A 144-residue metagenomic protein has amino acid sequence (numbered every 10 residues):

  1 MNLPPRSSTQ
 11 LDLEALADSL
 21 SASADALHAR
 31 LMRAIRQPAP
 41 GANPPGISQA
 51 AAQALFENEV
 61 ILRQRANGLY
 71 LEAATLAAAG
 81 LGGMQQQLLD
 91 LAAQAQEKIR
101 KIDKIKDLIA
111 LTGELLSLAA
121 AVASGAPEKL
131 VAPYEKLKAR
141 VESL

Functional and structural regions predicted by a protein language model:
M1-A79: Terminal export/targeting leaders at protein ends
N2-R6, A139-R140, L144: Intrinsic-disorder-driven secretion/translocation and chaperone-binding regions of pathogen effectors and toxins
S23, R65, M84-Q87, L108-L111 (+1 more regions): Amphipathic, well-ordered alpha-helical segments in soluble domains
A34-Q37, G41, L69, L76 (+6 more regions): Hydrophobic stripe of amphipathic alpha-helices that form coiled-coil interfaces
G82-E97: Membrane-proximal, non-transmembrane alpha-helical segments
Q94-E142: Membrane-inserting effector segments that mediate pore formation, membrane fusion, or transient membrane insertion
